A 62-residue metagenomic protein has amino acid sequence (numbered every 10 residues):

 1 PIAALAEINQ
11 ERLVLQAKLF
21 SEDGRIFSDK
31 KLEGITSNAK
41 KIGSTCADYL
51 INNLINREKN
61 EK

Functional and structural regions predicted by a protein language model:
P1-K62: Small-molecule-sensing regulatory modules
